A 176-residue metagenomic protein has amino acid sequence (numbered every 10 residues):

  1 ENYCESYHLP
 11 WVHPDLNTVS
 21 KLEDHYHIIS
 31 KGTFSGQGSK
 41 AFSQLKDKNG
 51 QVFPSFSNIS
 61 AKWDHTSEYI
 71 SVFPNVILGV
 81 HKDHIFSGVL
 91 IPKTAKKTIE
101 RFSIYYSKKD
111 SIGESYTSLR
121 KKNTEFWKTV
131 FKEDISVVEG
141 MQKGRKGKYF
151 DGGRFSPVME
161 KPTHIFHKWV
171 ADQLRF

Functional and structural regions predicted by a protein language model:
E1-F176: C-terminal catalytic domain of Rieske-type non-heme iron oxygenases
